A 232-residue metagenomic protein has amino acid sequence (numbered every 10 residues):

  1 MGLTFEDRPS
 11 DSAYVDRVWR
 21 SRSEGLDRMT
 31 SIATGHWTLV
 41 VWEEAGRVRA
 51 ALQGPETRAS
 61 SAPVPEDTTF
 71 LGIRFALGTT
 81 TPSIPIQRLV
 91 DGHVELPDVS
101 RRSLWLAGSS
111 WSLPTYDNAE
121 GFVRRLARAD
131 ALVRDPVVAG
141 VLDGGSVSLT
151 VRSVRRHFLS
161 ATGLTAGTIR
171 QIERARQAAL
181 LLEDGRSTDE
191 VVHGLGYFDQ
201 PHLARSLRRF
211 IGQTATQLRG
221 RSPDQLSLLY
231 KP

Functional and structural regions predicted by a protein language model:
M1-V151, A161-T165, L180-E183, S187-F198 (+1 more regions): Alpha-helical bundle regulatory/interaction domains
V15, I169-I172: Short, Φ-rich (hydrophobic/aromatic) sequence segments
F158, R170, L207-R208, R219: DNA major-groove recognition helix of helix-turn-helix
R174-Q177: Pre-recognition alpha-helix immediately N-terminal to the DNA-recognition helix within helix-turn-helix or winged-helix
D199, S206-I211: The feature captures the conserved acid-bearing segment of alpha/beta-hydrolase catalytic domains
A204-R205, Y230: Short flexible/disordered coil segments
